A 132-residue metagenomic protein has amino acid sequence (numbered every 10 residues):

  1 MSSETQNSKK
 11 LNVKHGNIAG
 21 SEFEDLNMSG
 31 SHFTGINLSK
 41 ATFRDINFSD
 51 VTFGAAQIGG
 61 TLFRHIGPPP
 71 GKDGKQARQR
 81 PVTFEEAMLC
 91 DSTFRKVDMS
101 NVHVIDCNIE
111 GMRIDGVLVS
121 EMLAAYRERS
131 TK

Functional and structural regions predicted by a protein language model:
M1-K132: Tandem repeat scaffolds
